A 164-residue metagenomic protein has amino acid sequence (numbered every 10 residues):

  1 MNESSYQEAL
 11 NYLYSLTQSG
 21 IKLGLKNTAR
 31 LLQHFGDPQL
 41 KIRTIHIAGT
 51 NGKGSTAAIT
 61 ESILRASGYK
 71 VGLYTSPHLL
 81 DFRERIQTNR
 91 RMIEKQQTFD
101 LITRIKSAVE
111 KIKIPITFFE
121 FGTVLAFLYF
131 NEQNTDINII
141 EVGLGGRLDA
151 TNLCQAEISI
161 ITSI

Functional and structural regions predicted by a protein language model:
M1-G49, T56, S62-S67, Y74 (+2 more regions): Short functional linear segments
L13, T50, V71, I139 (+1 more regions): Residue-level signal for inorganic ion chemistry
L16, N89-R91, I164: Short strand-loop junctions, especially beta-strand C-caps/beta-turns that link beta-sheets to coils or alpha-helices
L25, R30-Q33, D37-L40, A66-C154: ATP-dependent carboxylate-amine ligase catalytic core
H46, Q87, I160: Conserved beta-strand segments that form the floor/walls of ligand-binding pockets within enzyme and binding domains
N51-K53, H78-L79: Short active-site-proximal "capping" loops at secondary-structure junctions
N152-S163: Inter-motif core of Ras-like GTPase G domains
